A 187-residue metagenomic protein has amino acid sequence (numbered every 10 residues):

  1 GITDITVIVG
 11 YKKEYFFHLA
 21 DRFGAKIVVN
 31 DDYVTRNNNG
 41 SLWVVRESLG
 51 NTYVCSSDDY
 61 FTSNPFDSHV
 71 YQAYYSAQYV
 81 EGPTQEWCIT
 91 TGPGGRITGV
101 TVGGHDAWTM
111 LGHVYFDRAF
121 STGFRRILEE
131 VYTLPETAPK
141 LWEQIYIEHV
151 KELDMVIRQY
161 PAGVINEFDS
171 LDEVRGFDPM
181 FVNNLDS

Functional and structural regions predicted by a protein language model:
G1-F16: N-terminal glycine-rich phosphate-binding loop and ensuing alpha1 helix
T3-I5, N51, D154: Residues at the starts of beta-strands that form the adenosine-phosphate
I8-G10, V28-D31, R158-P161: Conserved beta-strand termini and adjacent loop/short-helix elements that scaffold enzyme active sites in alpha/beta
K12, S48, V164: A generic "binding-loop/recognition-motif" signal
F17-W87: Conserved beta-loop-beta/alpha segment of the NTase-like Rossmann-fold superfamily that binds/positions NTPs
G24-K26, R96, D154-V156: Conserved beta-strand segments of alpha/beta enzyme cores
T62-E136: Conserved core of the sugar-phosphate nucleotidyltransferase
T109-S187: Conserved alpha/beta core of the MobA/IspD/sugar-nucleotide pyrophosphorylase nucleotidyltransferase superfamily
